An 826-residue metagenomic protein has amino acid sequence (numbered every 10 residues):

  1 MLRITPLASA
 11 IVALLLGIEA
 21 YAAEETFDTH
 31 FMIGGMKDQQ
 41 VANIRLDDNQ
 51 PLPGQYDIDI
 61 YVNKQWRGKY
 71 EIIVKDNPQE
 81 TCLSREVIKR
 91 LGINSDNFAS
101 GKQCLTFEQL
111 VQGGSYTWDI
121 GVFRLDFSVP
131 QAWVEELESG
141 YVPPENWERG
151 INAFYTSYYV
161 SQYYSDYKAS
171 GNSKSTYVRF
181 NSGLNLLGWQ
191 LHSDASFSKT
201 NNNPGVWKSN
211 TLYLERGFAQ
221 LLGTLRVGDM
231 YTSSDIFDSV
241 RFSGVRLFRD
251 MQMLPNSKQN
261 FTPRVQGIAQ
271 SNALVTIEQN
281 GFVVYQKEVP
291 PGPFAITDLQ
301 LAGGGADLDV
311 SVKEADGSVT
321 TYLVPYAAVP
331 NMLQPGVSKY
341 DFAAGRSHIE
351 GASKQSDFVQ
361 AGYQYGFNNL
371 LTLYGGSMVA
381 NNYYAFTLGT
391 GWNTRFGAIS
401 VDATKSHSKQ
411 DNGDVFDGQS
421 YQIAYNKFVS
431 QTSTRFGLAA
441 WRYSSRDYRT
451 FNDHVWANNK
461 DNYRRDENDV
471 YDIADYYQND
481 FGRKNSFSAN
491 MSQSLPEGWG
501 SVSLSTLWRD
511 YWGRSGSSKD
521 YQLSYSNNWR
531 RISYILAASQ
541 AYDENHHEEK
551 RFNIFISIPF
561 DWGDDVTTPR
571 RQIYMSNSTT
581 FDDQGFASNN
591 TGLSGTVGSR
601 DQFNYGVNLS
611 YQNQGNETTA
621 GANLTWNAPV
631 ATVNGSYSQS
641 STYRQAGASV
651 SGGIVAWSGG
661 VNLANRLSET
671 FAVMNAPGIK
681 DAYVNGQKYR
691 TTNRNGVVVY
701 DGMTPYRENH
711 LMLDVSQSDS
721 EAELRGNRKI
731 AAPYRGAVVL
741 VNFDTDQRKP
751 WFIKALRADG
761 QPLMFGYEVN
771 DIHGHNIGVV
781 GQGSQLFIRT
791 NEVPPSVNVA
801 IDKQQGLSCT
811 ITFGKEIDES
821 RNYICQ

Functional and structural regions predicted by a protein language model:
M1-A22: Gram-negative bacterial Sec-dependent N-terminal signal peptides
E24-D59, R67, T81, E86 (+10 more regions): Flexible, glycine-rich linker and terminal segments associated with outer-membrane beta-barrel/transport systems
G68-E80: Short, contiguous acidic and Ser/Thr-rich linear segments
I296-G304: Extracytoplasmic assembly/pore-lining segments of large envelope/extracellular complexes
F342-Q360, Q364: Outer-membrane beta-barrel transmembrane domain signature of Gram-negative proteins, especially the mid-to-C-terminal
T372-A385, S400: Beta-propeller domains
